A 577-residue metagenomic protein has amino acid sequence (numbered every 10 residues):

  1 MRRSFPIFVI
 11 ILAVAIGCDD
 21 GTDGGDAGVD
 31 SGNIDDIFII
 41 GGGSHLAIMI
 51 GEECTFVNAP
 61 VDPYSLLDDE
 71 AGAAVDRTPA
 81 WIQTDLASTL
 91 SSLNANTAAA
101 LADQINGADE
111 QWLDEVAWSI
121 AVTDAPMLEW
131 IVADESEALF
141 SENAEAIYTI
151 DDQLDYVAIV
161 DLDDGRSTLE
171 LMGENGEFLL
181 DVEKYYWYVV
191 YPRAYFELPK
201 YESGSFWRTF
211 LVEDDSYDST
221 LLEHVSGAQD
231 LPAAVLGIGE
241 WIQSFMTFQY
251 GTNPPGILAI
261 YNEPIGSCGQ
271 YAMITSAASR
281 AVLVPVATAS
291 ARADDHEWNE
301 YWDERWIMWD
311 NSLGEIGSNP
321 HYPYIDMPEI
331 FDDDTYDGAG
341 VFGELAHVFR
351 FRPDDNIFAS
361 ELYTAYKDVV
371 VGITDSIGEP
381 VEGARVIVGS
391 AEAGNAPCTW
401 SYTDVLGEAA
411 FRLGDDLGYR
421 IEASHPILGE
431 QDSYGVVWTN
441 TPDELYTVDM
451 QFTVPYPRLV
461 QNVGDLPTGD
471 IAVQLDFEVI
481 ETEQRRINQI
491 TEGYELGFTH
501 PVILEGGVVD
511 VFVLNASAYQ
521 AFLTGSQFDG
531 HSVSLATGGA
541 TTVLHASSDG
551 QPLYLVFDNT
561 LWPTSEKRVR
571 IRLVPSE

Functional and structural regions predicted by a protein language model:
R2-V9: Sec-dependent signal peptide recognition, specifically the positively charged N-region followed immediately by
V14-G17: C-terminal motif of bacterial Sec signal peptides marking the signal peptidase cleavage site
D19-G21: Bacterial signal peptide processing site
G25-V235, A281, W306, N319-H321 (+5 more regions): N-terminal accessory/pre-domain segments preceding catalytic cores
H224-Q229, A234, E240, Y250-P254 (+2 more regions): Hydrophobic/aromatic-rich core segments of domains that either
I242-M246: Sec/Tat-exported extracytoplasmic proteins
